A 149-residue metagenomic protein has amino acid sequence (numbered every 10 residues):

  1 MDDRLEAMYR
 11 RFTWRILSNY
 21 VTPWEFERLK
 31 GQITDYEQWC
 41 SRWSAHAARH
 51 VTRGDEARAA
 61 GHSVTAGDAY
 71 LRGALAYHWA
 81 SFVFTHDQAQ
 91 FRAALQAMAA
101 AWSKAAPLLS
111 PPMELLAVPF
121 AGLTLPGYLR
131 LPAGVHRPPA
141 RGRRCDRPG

Functional and structural regions predicted by a protein language model:
M1-W39: Long, non-catalytic architectural segments outside compact domain cores
W39, H46, T65-A66: Residues that mark the junctions of alpha-helical repeat units in TPR/alpha-solenoid scaffolds
W43, H50, A93-V135: N-terminal cap/lid segment of alpha/beta-hydrolase-fold proteins
S63, G67-L95: Short, charge-rich amphipathic alpha-helical segments embedded in non-transmembrane helical bundles/solenoids
L131, R137-G149: Short beta-strand element of the alpha/beta-hydrolase
